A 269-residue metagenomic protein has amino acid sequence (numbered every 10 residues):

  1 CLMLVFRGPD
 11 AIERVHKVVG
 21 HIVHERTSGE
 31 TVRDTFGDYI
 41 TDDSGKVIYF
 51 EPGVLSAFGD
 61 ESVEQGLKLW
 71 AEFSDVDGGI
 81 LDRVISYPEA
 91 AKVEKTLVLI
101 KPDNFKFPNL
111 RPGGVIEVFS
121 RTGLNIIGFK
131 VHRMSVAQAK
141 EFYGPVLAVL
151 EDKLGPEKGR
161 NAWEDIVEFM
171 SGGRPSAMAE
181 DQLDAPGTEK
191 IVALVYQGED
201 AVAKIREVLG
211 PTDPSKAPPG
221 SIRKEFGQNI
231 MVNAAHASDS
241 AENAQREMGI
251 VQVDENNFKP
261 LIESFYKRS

Functional and structural regions predicted by a protein language model:
C1-S269: Non-catalytic terminal and connector segments of soluble metabolic enzymes
